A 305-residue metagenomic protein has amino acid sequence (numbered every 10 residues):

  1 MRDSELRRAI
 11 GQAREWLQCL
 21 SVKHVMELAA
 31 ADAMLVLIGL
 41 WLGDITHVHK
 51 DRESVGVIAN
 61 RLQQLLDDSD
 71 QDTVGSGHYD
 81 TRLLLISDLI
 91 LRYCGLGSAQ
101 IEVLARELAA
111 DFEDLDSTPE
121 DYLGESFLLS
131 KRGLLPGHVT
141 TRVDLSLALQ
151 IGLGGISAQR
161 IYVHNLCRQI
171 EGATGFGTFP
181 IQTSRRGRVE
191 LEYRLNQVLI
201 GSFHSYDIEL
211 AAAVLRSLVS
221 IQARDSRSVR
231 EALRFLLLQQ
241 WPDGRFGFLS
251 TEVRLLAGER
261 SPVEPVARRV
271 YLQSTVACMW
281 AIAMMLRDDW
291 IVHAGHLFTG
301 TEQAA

Functional and structural regions predicted by a protein language model:
M1-E53, V57, I86-D114, V139-L149 (+2 more regions): Terminal, non-catalytic domain-edge segments
N60-E209, L215-Q222, R230-L237: Eukaryote-skewed repeat-based solenoidal scaffolds used as protein-protein interaction platforms, primarily
